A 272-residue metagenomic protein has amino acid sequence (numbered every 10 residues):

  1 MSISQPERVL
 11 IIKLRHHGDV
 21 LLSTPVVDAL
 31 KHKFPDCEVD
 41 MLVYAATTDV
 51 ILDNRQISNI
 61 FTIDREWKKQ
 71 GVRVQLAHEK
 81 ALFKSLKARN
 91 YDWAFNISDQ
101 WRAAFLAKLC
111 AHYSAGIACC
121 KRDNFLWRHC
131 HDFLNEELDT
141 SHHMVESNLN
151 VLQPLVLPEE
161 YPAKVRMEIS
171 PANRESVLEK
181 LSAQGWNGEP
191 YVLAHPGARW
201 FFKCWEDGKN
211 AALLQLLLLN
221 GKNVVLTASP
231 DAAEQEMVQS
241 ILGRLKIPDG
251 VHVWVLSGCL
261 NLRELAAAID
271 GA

Functional and structural regions predicted by a protein language model:
M1-A272: Catalytic machinery of carbohydrate-active enzymes, primarily nucleotide-sugar-dependent glycosyltransferases
